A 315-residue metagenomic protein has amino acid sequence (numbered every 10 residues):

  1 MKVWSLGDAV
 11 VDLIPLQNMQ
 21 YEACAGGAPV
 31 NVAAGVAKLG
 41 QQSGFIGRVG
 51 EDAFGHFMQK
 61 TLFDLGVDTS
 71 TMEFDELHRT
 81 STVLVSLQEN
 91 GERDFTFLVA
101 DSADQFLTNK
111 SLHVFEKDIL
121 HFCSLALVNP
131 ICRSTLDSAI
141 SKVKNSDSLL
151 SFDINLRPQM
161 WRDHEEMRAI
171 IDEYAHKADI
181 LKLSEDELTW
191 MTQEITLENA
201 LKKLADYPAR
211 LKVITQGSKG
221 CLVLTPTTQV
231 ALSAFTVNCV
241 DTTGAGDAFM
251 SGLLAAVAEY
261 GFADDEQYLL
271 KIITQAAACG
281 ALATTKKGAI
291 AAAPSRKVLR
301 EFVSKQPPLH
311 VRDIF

Functional and structural regions predicted by a protein language model:
M1-L16: Positively charged, low-complexity intrinsically disordered leader regions
A9, L125, I154, A248: Active-site metal-binding loops of divalent metal-dependent hydrolases
M19-A34: Short catalytic helix/loop segments, enriched in acidic residues and glycine and frequently bearing histidine
V32-Q42, A256-G261: Alpha-helix C-terminal capping segments
Q42-C123, R300-F315: Conserved N-terminal subdomain of the carbohydrate kinase-like
L112-V114, E173-Y174, A205: Structural alpha-helical scaffold elements that stabilize or flank donor/cofactor-binding regions in carbohydrate
V128-K202, K219-G220: Conserved beta-alpha-beta core of the PfkB/ribokinase-like small-molecule kinase fold
S141, Q193, L197-F315: Conserved phosphate-binding/catalytic region of the ribokinase-like
